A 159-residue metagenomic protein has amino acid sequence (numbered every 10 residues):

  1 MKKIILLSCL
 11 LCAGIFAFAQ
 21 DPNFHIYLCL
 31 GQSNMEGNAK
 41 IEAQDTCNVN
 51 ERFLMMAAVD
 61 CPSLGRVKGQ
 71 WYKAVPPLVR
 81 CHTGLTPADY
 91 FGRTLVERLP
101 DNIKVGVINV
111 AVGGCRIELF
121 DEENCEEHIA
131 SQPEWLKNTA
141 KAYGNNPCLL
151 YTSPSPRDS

Functional and structural regions predicted by a protein language model:
I4-A13: Sec-dependent N-terminal signal peptides
A17-A19: Boundary at the C-terminal end of the N-terminal hydrophobic targeting segment
P22-I26, D101-G106: Loop/turn elements at helix/coil->beta-strand transitions in domains of secreted/extracellular proteins
H25-L85, G113-R116: Catalytic nucleophile-elbow at a beta strand-turn-alpha helix junction centered on a G-D-S/GDSL motif, marking
T94-D101, V110, N138-A142: Structured segments of extracytoplasmic/periplasmic soluble domains in secreted or envelope-associated proteins
A111-K137: Charged, often glycine-rich, active-site loop that binds/positions anionic groups
Y151-S159: Single conserved hydrophobic/aromatic residue that forms the stacking wall/gate of nucleotide- or nucleobase-binding
